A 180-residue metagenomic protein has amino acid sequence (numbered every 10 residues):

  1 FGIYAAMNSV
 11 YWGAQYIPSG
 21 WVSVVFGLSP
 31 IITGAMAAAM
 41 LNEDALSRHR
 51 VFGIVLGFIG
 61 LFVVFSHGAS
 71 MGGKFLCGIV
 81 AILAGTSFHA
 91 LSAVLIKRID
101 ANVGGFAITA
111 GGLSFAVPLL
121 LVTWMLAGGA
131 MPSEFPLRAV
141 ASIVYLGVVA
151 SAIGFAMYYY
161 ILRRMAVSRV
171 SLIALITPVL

Functional and structural regions predicted by a protein language model:
F1-F26, L61-V63, G147-M165: Specific transmembrane alpha-helical segments of multi-pass solute transporters/efflux pumps, especially DMT/EamA
F1-W12, H49-I54, C77-G85, S133-I153 (+1 more regions): Loop-to-transmembrane-helix transition segments
Y11-Y16, F62-C77, W124-I143: Membrane-interface helix termini and inter-helical loops of multi-pass transporters
G13, V25, A39-N42, I99 (+5 more regions): Hydrophobic/aromatic residues within transmembrane alpha-helices of multi-pass small-molecule transporters
W21-V24, R48-V51, A107-G111, S142 (+2 more regions): Signature of the 12-TM Major Facilitator Superfamily
L28, M36, R48-H67, T86 (+3 more regions): Hydrophobic transmembrane alpha-helices of multi-pass small-molecule transport proteins
T33-A35, A39-M40, M71-G128, I143 (+1 more regions): Transmembrane alpha-helical segments that form core, pore/gating elements of small-molecule transporters/exporters
A45-F58, G78-I79, N102-L113, R169: Cytoplasmic-side transmembrane-helix entry/capping segments in multi-pass membrane proteins
